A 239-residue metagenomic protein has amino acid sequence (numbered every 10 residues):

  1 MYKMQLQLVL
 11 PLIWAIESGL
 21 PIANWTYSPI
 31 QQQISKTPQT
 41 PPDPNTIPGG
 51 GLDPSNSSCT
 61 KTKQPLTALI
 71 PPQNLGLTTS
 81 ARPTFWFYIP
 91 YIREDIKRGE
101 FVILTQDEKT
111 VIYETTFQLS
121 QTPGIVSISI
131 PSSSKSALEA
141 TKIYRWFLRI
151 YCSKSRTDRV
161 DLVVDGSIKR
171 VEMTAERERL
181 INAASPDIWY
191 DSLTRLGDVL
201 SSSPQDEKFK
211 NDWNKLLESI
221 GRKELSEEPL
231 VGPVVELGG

Functional and structural regions predicted by a protein language model:
A23-P72, S80: Surface-exposed loop/turn and intrinsically disordered segments
Q32-P44, L75, Q118-Q121, A140 (+2 more regions): Extended, polar beta-sheet/loop recognition surfaces of beta-rich domains that mediate binding to diverse ligands
P72-I89: Contiguous beta-strand segments within globular domains
I92-F101, D107: Solvent-exposed loop/turn segments flanking beta-strands in beta-repeat/beta-sandwich domains
V111-G124: Solvent-exposed serine/threonine-rich low-complexity stretches and specific carbohydrate-binding patches
I125-A140: Signal that preferentially marks extracellular ectodomain short beta-strand elements of beta-sandwich modules
P204-D206, K210-G239: Preference for solvent-exposed, low-hydrophobicity sequence contexts
